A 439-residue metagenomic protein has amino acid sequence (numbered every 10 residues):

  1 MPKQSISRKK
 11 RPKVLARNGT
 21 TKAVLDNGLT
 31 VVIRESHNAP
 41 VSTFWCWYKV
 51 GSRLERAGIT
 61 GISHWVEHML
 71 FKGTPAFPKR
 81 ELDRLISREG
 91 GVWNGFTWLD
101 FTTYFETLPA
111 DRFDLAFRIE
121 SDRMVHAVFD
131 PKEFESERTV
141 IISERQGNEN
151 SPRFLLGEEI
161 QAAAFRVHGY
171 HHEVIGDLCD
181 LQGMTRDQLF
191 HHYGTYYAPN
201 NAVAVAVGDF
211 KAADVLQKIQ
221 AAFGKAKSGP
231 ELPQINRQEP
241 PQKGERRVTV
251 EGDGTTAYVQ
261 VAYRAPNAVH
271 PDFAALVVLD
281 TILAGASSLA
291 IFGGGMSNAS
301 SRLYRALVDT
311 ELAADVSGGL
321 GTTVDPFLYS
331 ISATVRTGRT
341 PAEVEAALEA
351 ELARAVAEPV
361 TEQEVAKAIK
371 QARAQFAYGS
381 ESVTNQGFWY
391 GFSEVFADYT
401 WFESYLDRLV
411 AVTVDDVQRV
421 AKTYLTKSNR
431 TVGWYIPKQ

Functional and structural regions predicted by a protein language model:
M1-L54, A76-R112, G147-N201, K225-F273 (+5 more regions): Non-catalytic beta-strand/loop surface segments
G61-T74: Active-site SXXK
T102, D111-D114, R118-D130: Metalloprotease/metallohydrolase-associated module, dominated by Zn2+-dependent proteases
S121-P131, A221-P230, E349-V360: A common structural junction motif
